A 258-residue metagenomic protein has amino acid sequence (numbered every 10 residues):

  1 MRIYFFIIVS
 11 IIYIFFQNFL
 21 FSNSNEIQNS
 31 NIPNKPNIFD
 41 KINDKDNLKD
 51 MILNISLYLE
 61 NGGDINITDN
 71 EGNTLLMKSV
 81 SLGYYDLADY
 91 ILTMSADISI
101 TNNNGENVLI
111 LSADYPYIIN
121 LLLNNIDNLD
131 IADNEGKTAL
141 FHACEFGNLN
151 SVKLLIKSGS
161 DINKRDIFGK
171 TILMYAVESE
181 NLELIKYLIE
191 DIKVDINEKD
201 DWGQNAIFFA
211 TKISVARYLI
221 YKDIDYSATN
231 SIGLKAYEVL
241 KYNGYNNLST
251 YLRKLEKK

Functional and structural regions predicted by a protein language model:
M1-S24: Classical Sec-dependent N-terminal signal peptides that target proteins to the secretory pathway
F21-N61, N70-N73, S81, E106: Intrinsically disordered, low-complexity regulatory segments in ankyrin-centric signaling systems
D44-D50, K78-Y84, L111-P116, H142-N148 (+3 more regions): Ankyrin repeat A-helix N-terminal signature
S56-G63, D89-D97, L121-N128, K153-D161 (+3 more regions): Ankyrin repeat domain, specifically the short helix-to-loop turn at the C-terminus of the second helix of each repeat
V194-L234: Ankyrin-repeat and related helical/solenoid repeat scaffolds used for protein-protein interactions
D225-K257: Leucine-rich solenoid repeat scaffolds
